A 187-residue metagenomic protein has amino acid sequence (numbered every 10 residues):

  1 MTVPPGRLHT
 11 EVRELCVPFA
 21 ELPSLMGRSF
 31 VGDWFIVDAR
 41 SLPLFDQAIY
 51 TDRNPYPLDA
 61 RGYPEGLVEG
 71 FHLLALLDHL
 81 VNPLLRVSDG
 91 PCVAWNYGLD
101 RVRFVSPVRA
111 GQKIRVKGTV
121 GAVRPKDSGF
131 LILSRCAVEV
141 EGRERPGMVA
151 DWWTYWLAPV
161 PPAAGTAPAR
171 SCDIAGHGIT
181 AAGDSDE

Functional and structural regions predicted by a protein language model:
M1-E21, F104-E187: HotDog/MaoC-like acyl-thioester-processing domains
T2-W95, P161-E187: Hot-dog-fold acyl-thioester-processing enzymes
P91-A110: Mid-chain, well-packed structural core segment of small domains
